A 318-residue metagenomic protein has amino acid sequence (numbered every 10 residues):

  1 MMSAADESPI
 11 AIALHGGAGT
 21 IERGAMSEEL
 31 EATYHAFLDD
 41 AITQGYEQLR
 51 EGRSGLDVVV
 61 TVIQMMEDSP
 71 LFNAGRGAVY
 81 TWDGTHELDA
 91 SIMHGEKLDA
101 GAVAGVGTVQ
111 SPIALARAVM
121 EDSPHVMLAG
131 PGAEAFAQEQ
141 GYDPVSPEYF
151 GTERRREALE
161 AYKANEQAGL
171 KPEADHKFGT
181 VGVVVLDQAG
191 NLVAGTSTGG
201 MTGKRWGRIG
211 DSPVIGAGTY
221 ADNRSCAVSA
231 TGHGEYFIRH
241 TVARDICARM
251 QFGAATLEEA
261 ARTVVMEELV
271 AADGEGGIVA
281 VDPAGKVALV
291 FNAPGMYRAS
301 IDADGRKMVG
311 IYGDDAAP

Functional and structural regions predicted by a protein language model:
M2-P318: Alpha/propeptide regions of enzymes that mature by internal proteolysis
